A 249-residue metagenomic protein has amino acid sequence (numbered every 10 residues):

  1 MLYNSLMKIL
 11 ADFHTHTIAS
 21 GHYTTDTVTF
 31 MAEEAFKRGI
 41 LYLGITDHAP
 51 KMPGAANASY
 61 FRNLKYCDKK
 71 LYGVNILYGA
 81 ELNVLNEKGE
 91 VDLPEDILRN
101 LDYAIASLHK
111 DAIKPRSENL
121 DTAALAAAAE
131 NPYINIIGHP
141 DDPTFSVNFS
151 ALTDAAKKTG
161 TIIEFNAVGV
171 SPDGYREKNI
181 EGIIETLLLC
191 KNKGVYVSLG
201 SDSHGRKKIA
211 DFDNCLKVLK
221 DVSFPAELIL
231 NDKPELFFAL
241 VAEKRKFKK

Functional and structural regions predicted by a protein language model:
M1-G21: Replace "His-x-His-based motif
L2, L41-Y42, P53-G54: Extended recognition/assembly regions associated with phosphoester-bond processing machinery
K8, A49-F165, G169, K220-I229 (+1 more regions): Extended substrate/RNA-proximal surfaces in nucleic-acid metabolism proteins
H14-I18, H48, H139, H204: Histidine-centered divalent metal-coordination motifs
G21-T25, A55-N57, S146-T153, D173-L189 (+2 more regions): Histidine/acidic-residue-rich catalytic or RNA/ligand-binding cores of hydrolases and nuclease-related proteins
T27-G44, Y66-K70: Alpha-helical scaffold segments that flank or form the walls of functional sites
L41-Y42, I162, Y196, P225: Residue-level detector of anion-binding/catalytic polar loops
H48, V195-I209: Short acidic/histidine-rich active-site segments
